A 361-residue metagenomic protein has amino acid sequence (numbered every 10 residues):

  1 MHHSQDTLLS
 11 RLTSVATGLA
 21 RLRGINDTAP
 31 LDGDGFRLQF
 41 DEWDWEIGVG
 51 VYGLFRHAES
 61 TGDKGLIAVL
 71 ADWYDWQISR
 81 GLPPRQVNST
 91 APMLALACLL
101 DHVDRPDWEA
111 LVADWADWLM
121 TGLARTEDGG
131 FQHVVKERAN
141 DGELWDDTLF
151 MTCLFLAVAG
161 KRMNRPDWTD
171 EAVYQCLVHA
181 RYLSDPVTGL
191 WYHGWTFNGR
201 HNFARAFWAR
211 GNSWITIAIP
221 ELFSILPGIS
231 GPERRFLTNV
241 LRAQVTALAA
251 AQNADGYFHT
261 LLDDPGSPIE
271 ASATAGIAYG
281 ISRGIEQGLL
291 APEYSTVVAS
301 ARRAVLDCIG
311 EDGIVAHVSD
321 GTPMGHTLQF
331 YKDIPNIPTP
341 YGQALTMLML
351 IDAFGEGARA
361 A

Functional and structural regions predicted by a protein language model:
S4-G48, S60, G65, P83-D114 (+7 more regions): CBM-like carbohydrate-recognition segments
S14, G18, R56, W76 (+9 more regions): Alpha-helical scaffold segments in carbohydrate-active enzymes
E42, L144-T148, N164, W168-E171 (+4 more regions): Short, contiguous, pocket-lining structural segments that sit at or immediately flank catalytic/ligand-binding sites
T61, V103, A159-D170, L222-R235 (+1 more regions): Inter-helical turn/loop segments and adjacent helix faces that build the functional surface of alpha-helical bundle
I67-V69, S79-W195, H201-R205: Extended ligand-binding groove/face enriched in aromatic
R181-Y192, A249-L261, L306-I314: Catalytic cores of carbohydrate-active enzymes
T216-L262: Oxyanion-binding "anion nests"
